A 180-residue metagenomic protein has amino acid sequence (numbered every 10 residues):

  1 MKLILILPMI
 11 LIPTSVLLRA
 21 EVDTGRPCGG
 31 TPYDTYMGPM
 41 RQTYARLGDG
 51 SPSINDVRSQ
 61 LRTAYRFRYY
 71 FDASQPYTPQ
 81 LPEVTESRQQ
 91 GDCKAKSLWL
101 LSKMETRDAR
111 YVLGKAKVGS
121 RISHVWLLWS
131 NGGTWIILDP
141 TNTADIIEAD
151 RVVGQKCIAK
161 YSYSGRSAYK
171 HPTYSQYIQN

Functional and structural regions predicted by a protein language model:
I4-I12: Sec-dependent N-terminal signal peptides
L17-N180: A structural boundary/capping signal
